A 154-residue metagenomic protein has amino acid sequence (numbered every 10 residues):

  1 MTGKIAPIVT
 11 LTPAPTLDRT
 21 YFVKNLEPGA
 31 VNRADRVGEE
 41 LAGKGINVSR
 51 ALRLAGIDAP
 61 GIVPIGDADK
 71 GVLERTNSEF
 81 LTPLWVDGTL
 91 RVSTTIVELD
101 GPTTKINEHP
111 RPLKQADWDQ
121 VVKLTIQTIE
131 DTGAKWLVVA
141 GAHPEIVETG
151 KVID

Functional and structural regions predicted by a protein language model:
M1-G29: Positively charged, low-complexity intrinsically disordered leader regions
T2-L11, T82-L84, T95-D154: Ribokinase/PfkB-type carbohydrate-kinase core domain
A14, L52, L137: Residue-level signal for inorganic ion chemistry
T16-R19, G29, A55, V97 (+1 more regions): Change "in soluble alpha/beta enzymes" to "in soluble alpha/beta proteins
R19-K24, V63, G71-E74, I106: Short, glycine/acidic-enriched capping/hinge loops at junctions between secondary-structure elements
N25-P28, T76-E79, I153-D154: Short, solvent-exposed amphipathic alpha-helical segments in soluble enzyme and RNA/protein-processing domains
L26-R36, K105: Glycine/charged-rich beta-loop-alpha catalytic/anionic-binding loops adjacent to active sites
R33-R91: Substrate-binding N-lobe of the ribokinase-like
